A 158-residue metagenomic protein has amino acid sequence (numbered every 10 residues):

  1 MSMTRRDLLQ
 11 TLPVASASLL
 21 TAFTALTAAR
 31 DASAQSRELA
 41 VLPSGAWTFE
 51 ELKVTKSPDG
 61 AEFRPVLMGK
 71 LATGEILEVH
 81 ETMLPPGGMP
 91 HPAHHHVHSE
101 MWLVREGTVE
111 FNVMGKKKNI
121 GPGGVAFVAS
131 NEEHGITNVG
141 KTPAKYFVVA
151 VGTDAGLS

Functional and structural regions predicted by a protein language model:
M1-L19: N-terminal secretory signal peptides and thylakoid transit peptides that target proteins across membranes
A15, L20-I76, L157-S158: A short, N-terminal "cap"/entry segment at the start of jelly-roll beta-barrel domains of the cupin/DSBH fold
V54, F63-P65, V79-M83, M101 (+2 more regions): Conserved hydrophobic/aromatic beta-strand scaffold that supports enzyme active sites
H80-H95: Conserved short histidine dyad/triad with adjacent acidic residue
M89-H91, E110, A126, S130-G135: Histidine-centered metal-chelating micro-motifs
V97-S99, V104-V109: Glycine- and acidic-residue-biased ligand/ion/polar-headgroup-sensing regions
K116-S130: Short acidic-glycine-tyrosine-enriched beta hairpin
S130-G156: Ligand-binding loop in jelly-roll beta-barrel domains
